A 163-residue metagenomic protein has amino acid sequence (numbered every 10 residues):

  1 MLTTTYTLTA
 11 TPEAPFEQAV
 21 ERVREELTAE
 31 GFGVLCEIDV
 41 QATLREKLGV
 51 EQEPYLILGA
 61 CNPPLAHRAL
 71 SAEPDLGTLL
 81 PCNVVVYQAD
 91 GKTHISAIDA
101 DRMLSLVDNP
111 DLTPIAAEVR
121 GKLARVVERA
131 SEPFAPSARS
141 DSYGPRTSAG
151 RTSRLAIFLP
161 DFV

Functional and structural regions predicted by a protein language model:
M1-E30, E128: Terminal, regulation- and interaction-focused segments at domain boundaries
R24-E25, C36-I38, F134-P136: N- and C-terminal low-complexity/disordered segments
G33-V85: Compact, glycine-rich, soluble single-domain proteins
C61, S96-A100, F158-P160: Generic beta-structure capping elements
N83-N109: Beta-strand/loop substructures that line and gate deep hydrophobic ligand-binding cavities in soluble
L106-P136: Well-ordered alpha/beta subsegment
G144-V163: N-terminal subdomain of nucleotide-sugar transferases
